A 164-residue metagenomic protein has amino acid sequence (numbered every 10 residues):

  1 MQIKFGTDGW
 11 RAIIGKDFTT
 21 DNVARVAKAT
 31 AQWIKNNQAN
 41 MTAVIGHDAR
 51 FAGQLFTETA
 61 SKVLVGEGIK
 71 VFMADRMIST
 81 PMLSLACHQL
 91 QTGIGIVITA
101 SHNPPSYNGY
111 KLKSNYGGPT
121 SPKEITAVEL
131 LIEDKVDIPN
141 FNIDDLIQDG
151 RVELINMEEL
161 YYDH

Functional and structural regions predicted by a protein language model:
M1-E67, G93-I94, I147, R151-H164: An N-terminal, well-structured beta->alpha segment
Q2, T7-R11, A74, P104-Y110 (+3 more regions): Generic secondary-structure boundary/loop-capping signal
G6, I13-D17, D21, T80-P81 (+2 more regions): Surface-exposed loop/turn and secondary-structure junction residues enriched for glycine/proline
A29-A31, G68-V71, V97-T99, T120-E124 (+1 more regions): Glycine-rich loops and low-complexity Gly/Arg-rich segments that provide flexible linkers or classic glycine-based
K35-N36, A74-R76, T126-L131: Short C-terminal domain-edge/linker segments immediately following a structured domain
Q38-Y116: Ferredoxin-reductase
N108-H164: Gly/Ser/Thr-enriched, mixed-charge loops and adjacent short helices that form phosphate/oxyanion-binding elements
